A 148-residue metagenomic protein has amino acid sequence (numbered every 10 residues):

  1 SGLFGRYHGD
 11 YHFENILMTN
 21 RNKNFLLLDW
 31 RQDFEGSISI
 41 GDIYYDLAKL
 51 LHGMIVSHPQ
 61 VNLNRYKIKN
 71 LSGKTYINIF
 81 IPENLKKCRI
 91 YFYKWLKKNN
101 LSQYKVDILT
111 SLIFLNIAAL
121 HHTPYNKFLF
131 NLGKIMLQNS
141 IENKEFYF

Functional and structural regions predicted by a protein language model:
S1-G41: Active-site acidic catalytic loop and adjacent metal/ATP-binding pocket of ATP-dependent phosphoryl transfer enzymes
G2, F80-E83, V106: Short, surface-exposed alpha-helical recognition segments that flank or form part of ligand/macromolecule-binding
I16-L17, Q60, F146: Intrinsically disordered or highly flexible coil/loop and linker segments, enriched in small and charged/polar residues
N22-F25, L101-F148: Regulatory N- and C-terminal appendages and interdomain linkers associated with kinase/kinase-like NTP transferase
N24, D33-K94, S111-Y125: Active-site activation/catalytic loop segments of kinase-like enzymes and analogous catalytic loops in related
G36, L96-K105: Acidic, serine/threonine- and proline-rich low-complexity regulatory regions
M54, H58, F92-N100, L137-K144: Hydrophobic, Leu/Ile/Phe/Ala-enriched alpha-helical segments that form helix-helix packing faces
